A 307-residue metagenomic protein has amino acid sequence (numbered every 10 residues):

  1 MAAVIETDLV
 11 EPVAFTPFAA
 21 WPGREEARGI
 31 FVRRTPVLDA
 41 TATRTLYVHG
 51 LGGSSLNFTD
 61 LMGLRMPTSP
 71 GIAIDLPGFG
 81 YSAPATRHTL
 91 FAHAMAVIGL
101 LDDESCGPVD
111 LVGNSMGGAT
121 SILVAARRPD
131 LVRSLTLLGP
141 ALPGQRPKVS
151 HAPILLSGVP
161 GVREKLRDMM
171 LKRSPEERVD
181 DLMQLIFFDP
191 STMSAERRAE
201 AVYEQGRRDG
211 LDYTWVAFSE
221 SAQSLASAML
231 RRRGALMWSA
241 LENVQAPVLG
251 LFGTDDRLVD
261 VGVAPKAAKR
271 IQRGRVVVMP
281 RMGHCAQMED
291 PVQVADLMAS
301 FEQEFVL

Functional and structural regions predicted by a protein language model:
M1-L46, M66-P70, C106-G107, A299 (+1 more regions): Alpha/beta-hydrolase fold catalytic core
I30-A83, M288: Conserved HGGG/HGGXW glycine-rich cap/lid loop of the alpha/beta-hydrolase fold
A92-V109: Conserved acidic catalytic loop of the alpha/beta-hydrolase fold
A126, L135-K172: Flexible "cap/lid" loop of the alpha/beta hydrolase fold
L171-E242: Conserved alpha/beta-hydrolase catalytic His-Asp/Glu region
R231-R232, D255-V259: Acidic catalytic loop of the alpha/beta-hydrolase fold
V244, G250-F252: Short beta-strand/loop motif that positions the catalytic acidic residue of the alpha/beta-hydrolase fold
R270-L307: Catalytic active-site module of serine/aspartate enzymes centered on a nucleophile-bearing elbow/loop
